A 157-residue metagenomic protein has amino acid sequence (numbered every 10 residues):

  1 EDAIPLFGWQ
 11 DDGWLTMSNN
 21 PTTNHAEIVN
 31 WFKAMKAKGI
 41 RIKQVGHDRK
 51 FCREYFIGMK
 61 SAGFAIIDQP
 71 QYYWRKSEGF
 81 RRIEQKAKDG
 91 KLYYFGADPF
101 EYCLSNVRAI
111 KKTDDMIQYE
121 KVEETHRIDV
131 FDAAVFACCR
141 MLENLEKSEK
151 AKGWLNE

Functional and structural regions predicted by a protein language model:
E1-Q71, S77, R81, Y94-E157: RNase H-like, metal-dependent nuclease domains and their acidic two-metal-ion catalytic environment used
F80-D89: Short, surface-exposed amphipathic charged segments that create phosphate/polyanion-binding patches used for binding
